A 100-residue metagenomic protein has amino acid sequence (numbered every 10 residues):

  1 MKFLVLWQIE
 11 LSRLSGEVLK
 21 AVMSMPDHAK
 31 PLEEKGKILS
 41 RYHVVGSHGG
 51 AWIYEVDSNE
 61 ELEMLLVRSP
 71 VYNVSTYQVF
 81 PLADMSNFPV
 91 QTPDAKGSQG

Functional and structural regions predicted by a protein language model:
M1-S40, V44-H48, D57, S86-G100: Short S/T/G/P-rich N-terminal loop/turn motif that feeds into the first structured element of a domain
P31, K35, D57-F88: An amphipathic, aromatic/His-enriched active-site/gating alpha helix that lines ligand/cofactor pockets
W52-Y54: Conserved RNP beta-strands of RNA recognition motif
